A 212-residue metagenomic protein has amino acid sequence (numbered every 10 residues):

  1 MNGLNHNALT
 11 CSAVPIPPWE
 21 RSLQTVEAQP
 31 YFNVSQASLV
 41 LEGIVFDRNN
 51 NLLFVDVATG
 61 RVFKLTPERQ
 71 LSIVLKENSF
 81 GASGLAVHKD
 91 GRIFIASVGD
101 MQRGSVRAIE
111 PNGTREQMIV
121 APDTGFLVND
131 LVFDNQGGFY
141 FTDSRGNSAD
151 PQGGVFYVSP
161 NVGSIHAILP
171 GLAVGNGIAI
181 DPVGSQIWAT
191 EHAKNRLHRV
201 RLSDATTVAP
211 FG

Functional and structural regions predicted by a protein language model:
C11-S38, P67-R69: A short helix->beta-strand "capping" segment at the edge of beta-propeller domains
E27-V34, R69-K76, T114-P122, G163-P170 (+1 more regions): A short beta-strand motif characteristic of beta-propeller blades
V34-N49, E77-S105, P122-F141, G146-N147 (+3 more regions): Beta-rich, blade/repeat-based domains predominating in secreted/periplasmic proteins but also intracellular
N49-E77: Beta-propeller domains
R61-F63, G104-R107, G153-F156, R196-H198: A short loop-to-beta-strand structural motif that recurs across blades of beta-propeller domains
L65-Q70, I109-T114, S159-G163, R201-T206: Short loop/turn segments that connect beta-strands within beta-propeller blades
G153-A167: A short, charged helix-loop
A193-G212: Anionic-ligand binding region
